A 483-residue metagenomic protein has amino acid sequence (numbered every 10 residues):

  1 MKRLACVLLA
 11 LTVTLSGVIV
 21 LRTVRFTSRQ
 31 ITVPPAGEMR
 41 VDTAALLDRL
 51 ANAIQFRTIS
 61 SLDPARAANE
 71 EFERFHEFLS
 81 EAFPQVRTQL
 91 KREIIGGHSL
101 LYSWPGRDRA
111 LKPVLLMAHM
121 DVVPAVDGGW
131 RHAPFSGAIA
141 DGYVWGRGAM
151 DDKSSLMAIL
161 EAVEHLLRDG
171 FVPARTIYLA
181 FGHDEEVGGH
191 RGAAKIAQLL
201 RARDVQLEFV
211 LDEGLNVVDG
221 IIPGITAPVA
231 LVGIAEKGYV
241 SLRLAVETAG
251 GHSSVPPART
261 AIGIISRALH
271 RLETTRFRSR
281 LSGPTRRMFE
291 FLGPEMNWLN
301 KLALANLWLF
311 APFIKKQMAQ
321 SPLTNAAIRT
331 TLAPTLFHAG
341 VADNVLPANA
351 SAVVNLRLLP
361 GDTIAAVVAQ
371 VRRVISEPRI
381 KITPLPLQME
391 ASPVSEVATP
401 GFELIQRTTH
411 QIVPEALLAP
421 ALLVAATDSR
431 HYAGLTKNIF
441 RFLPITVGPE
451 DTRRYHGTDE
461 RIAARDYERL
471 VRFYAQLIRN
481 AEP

Functional and structural regions predicted by a protein language model:
M1-V13: N-terminal Sec-pathway targeting helices
T12-R147, R168-P173, V354: Acidic/His- and Gly-rich active-site-bordering loop/insert found across diverse amide/peptide-bond hydrolases
R25-V33, L200-F209, N216-A227, V232-S241 (+3 more regions): Acidic-enriched catalytic cores of C-N bond-cleaving enzymes acting on peptides and small amides
V41, R92, S103, R109-A110 (+5 more regions): An extended, acidic, His-containing surface patch that forms the Zn2+-binding/catalytic region of metallohydrolases
A51, Q55-I59, S80-T88, E161-R168 (+8 more regions): Sec-exported extracytoplasmic/periplasmic mature domains
A51-A65, A245-T248, T383-E390: Acidic/histidine-rich, surface-exposed loop or edge segments in extracytoplasmic proteins
Y143-V144, G148-L231: Acidic/histidine-rich catalytic neighborhood of metal-dependent amide-processing enzymes
